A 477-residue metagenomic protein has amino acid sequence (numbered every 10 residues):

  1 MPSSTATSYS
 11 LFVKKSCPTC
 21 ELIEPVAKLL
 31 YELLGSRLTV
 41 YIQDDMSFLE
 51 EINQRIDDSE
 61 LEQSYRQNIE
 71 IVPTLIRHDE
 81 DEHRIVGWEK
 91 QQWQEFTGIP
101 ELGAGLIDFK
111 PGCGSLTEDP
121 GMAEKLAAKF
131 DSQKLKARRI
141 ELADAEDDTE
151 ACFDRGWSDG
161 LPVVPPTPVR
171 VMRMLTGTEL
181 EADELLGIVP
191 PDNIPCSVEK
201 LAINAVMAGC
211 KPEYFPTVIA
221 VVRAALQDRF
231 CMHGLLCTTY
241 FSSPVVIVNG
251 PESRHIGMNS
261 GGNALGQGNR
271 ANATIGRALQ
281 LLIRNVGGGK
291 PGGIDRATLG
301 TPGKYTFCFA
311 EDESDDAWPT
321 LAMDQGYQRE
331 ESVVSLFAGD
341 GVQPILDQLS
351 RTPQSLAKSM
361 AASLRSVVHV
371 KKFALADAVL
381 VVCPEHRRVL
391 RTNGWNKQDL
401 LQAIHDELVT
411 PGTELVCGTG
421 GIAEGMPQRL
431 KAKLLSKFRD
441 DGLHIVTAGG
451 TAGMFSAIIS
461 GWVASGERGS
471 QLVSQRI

Functional and structural regions predicted by a protein language model:
P2-A27: Short active-site neighborhood of thiol/selenol oxidoreductases, capturing the structured segment around
A6-T7, I42, E89-Q91: Catalytic cores of nucleotide-enabled group-transfer and carboxylate-activating enzymes in metabolic and assembly-line
F12-S16, Y41-D44, C383-E385: Structural motif
V26-G35: A short, Lys/Arg-enriched amphipathic alpha-helix followed by its capping loop at the start of a domain
G35-E60: Thiol-based oxidoreductase modules, predominantly thioredoxin-like and allied folds used for disulfide exchange
E70-I71, I76-G112: Non-catalytic, surface beta->alpha helical segment in thiol-disulfide oxidoreductase systems
L106-S132: Long, low-complexity intrinsically disordered regions
A127-I477: Non-transmembrane, aqueous-exposed alpha-helical and coiled segments at domain scale
